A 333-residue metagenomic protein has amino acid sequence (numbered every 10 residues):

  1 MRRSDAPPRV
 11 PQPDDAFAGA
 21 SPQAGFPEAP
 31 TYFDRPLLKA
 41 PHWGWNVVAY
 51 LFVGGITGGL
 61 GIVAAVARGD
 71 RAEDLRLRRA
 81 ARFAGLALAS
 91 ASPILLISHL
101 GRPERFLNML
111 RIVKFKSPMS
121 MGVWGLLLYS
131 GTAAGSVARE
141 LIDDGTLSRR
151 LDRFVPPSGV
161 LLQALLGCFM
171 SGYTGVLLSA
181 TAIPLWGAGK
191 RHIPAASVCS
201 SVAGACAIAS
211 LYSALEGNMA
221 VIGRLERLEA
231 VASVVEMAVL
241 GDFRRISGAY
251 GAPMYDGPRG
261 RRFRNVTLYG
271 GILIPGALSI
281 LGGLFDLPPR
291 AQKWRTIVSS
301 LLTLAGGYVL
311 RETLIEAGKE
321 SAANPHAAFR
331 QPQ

Functional and structural regions predicted by a protein language model:
M1-Q333: Short amphipathic, positively biased membrane-proximal segments that drive organelle/inner-membrane targeting
